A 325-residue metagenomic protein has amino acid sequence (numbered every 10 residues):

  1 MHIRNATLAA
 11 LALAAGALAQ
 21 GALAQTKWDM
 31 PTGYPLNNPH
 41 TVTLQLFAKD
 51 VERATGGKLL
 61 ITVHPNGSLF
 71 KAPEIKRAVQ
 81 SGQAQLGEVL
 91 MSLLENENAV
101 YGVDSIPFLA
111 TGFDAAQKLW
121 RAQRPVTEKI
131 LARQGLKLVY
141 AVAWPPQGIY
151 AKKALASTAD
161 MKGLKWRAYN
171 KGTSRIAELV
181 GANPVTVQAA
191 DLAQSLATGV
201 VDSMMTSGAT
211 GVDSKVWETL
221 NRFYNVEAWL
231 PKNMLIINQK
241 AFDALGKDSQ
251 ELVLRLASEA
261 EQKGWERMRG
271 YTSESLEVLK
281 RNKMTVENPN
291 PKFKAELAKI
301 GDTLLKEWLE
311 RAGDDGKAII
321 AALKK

Functional and structural regions predicted by a protein language model:
M1-T7: Bacterial Sec-dependent N-terminal signal peptides
L8-L11, Q25-Q117, Q123-K325: N-terminal secretory/targeting leader peptides
L18-A24: Sec/Tat signal peptide C-region and signal peptidase I cleavage site
